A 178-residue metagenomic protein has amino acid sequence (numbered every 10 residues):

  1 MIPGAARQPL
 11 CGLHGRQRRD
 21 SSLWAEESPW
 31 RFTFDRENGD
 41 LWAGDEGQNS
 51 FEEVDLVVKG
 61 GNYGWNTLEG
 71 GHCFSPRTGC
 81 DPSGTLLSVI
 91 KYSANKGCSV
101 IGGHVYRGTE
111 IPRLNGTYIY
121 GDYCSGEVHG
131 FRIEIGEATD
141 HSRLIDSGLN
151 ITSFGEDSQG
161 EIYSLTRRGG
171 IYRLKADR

Functional and structural regions predicted by a protein language model:
M1-H141, D177: Beta-propeller domain segments
E26, E137-S158: Conserved blade-ending motifs and adjacent loop-strand segments that build the rim/top face of beta-propeller domains
Y120, D146, T166: Small/polar loops that bind or transfer phosphate-bearing groups
T152-R178: Blade-level signature of beta-propeller repeat domains, shared across WD40, Kelch, NHL, RCC1 and BNR/Asp-box propellers
